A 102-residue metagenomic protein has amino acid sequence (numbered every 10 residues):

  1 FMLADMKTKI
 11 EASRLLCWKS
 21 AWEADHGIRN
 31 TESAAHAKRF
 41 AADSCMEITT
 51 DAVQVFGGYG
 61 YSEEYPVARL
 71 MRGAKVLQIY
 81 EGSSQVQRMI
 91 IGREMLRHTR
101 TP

Functional and structural regions predicted by a protein language model:
F1-P102: Alpha-helical interface subdomain recognition
